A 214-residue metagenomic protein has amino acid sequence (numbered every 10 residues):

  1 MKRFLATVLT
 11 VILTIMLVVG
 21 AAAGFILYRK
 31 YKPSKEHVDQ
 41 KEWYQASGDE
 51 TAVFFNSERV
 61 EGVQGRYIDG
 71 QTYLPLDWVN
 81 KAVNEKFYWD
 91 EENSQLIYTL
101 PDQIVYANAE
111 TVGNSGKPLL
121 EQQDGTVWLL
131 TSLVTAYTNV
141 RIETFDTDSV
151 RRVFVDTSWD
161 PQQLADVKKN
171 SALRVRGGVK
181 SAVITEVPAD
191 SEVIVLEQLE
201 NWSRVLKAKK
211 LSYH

Functional and structural regions predicted by a protein language model:
K2-L199: Primary recognition of N-terminal secretory signal peptides and signal-anchoring hydrophobic helices
E200-R204: Short aromatic-glycine-enriched beta-strand elements
K207-H214: A short macromolecule-binding patch
